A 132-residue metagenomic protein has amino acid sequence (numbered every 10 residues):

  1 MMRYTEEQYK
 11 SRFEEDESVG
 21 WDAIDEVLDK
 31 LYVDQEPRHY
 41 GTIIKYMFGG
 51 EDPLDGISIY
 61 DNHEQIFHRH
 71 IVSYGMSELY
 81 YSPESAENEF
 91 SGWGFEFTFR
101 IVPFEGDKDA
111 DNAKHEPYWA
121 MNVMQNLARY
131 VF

Functional and structural regions predicted by a protein language model:
M1-F132: Short linear motifs embedded in intrinsically disordered, proline/glycine-rich low-complexity segments
